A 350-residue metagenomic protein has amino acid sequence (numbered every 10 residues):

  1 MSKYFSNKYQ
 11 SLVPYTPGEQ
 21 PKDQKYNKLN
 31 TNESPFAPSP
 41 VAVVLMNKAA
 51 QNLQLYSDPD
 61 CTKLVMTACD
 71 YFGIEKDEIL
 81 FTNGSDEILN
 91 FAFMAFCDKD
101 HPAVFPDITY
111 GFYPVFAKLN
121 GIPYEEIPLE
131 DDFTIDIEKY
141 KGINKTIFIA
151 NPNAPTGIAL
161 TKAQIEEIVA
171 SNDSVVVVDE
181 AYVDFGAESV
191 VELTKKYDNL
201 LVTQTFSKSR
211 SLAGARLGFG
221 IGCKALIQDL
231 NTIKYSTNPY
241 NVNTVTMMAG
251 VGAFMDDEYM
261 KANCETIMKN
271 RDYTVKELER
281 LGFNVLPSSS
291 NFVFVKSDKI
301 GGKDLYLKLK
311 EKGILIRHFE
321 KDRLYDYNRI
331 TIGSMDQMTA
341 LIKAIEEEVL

Functional and structural regions predicted by a protein language model:
M1-L55, I143: N-terminal "arm"/small-domain region of PLP-dependent enzymes with the aminotransferase-like
Y9, P14-P17, P287-N291, V295 (+1 more regions): Conserved PLP cofactor-binding pocket of PLP-dependent enzymes
C61-P102: Phosphate-binding glycine-rich loop
A95-F116: Conserved PLP-anchoring active-site segment centered on the Schiff-base-forming lysine
E125-D184: Active-site phosphate-binding strand-loop segment of PLP-dependent enzymes
A163, K308-K312, R317, K321-L350: PLP-dependent enzyme catalytic core of the Aspartate aminotransferase-like
N199-E279, F283-L286: PLP-dependent aminotransferase class I/II
I267-M268, R280-K312, N328: Conserved PLP-binding catalytic core of the aspartate aminotransferase-like
